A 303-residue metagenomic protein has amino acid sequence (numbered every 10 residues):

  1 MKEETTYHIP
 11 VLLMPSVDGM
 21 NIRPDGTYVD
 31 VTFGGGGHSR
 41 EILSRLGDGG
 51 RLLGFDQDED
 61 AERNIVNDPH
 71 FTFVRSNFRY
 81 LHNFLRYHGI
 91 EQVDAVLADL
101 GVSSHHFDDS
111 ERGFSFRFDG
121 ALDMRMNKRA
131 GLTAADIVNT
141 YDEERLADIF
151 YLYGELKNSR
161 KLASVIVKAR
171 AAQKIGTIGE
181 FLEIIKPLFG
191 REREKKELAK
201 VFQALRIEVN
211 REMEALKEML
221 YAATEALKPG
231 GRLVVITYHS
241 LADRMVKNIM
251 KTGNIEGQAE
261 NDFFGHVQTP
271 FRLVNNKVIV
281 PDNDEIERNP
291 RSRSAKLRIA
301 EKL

Functional and structural regions predicted by a protein language model:
M1-L303: S-adenosyl-L-methionine-dependent methyltransferase catalytic core, i.e., the SAM/SAH-binding region
